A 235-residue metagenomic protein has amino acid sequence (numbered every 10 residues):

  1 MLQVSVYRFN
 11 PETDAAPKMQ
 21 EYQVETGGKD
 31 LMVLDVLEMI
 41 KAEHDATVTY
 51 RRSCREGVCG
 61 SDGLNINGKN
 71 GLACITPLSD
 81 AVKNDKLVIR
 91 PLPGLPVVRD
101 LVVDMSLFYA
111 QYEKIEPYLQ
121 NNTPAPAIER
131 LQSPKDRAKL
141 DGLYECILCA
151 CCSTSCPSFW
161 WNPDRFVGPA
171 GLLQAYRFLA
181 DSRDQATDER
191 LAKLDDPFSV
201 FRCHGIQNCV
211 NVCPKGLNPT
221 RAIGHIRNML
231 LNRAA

Functional and structural regions predicted by a protein language model:
M1-V4: Short structural boundary motif marking the start of a folded domain
V6-E12: Short polar catalytic/cofactor-binding loops
Q20-L31: Short, contiguous acidic and Ser/Thr-rich linear segments
E25, I66-G68: Short strand-turn-strand beta-turns centered on an Asx-Gly dipeptide
L31-A46, D85-A235: Ferredoxin-type iron-sulfur electron-transfer modules in oxidoreductases and energy-metabolism complexes
C54-G63: Short, structured protein-protein interaction patches enriched in aromatics and acidic/basic residues, typified by
G63-L64, C156: Short beta-strand scaffold segments in enzyme catalytic cores
K69-I89: Glycine-rich phosphate/adenylate-binding loop and adjacent beta-alpha elements of nucleotide- or dinucleotide-binding
